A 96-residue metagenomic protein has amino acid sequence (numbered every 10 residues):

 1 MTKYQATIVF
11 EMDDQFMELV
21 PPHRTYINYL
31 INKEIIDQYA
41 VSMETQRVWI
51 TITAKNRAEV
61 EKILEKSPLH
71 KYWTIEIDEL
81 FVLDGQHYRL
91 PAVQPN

Functional and structural regions predicted by a protein language model:
M1-N96: Conserved, structured core segments of small domains
